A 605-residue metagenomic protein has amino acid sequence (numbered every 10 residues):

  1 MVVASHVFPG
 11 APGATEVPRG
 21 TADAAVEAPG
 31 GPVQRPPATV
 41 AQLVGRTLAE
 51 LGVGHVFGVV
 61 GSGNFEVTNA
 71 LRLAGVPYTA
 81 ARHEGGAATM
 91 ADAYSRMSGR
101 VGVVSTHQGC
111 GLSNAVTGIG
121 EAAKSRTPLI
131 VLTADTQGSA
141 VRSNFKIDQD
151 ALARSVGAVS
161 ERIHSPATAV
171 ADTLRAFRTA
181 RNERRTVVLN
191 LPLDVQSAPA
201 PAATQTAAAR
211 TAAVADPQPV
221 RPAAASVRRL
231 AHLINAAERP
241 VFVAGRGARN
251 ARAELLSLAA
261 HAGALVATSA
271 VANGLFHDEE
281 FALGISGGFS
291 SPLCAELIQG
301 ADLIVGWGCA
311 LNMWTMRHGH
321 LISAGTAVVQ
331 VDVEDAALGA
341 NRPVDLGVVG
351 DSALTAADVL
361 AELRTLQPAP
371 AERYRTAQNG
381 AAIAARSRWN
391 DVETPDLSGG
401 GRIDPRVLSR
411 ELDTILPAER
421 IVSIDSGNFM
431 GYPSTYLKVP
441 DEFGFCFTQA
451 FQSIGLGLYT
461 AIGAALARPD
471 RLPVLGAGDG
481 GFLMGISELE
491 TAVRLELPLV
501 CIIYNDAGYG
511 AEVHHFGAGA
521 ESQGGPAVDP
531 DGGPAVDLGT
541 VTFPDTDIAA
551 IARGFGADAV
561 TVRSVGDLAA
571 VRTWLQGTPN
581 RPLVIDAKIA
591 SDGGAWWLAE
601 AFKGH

Functional and structural regions predicted by a protein language model:
A4-F8, V17-P36, A167, N190 (+10 more regions): Phosphate/pyrophosphate-binding active-site segments
H6, L132-D172, L191, Q218 (+3 more regions): Glycine-rich, acidic loop regions that bind phosphate or pyrophosphate groups
R35-P36, T179-A236: Conformationally flexible catalytic loops at phosphate/diphosphate-handling active centers
A41, L51, V59-S62, V67-R72 (+2 more regions): Active-site diphosphate/adenylate-binding microenvironment
Q42-G54, A93-S98, A123, T179-E183 (+6 more regions): Glycine-rich phosphate/diphosphate-binding loops that line cofactor/substrate pockets in enzymes
G54-G58, P77-T79, M97-D135, V243-A244 (+3 more regions): A short, small-residue-rich loop immediately preceding and capping a beta-strand
V59-G61, T79-T89, V104-G111, H164-P166 (+4 more regions): Active-site nucleophile and cofactor-binding loops and adjacent substrate-binding regions of central metabolic enzymes
A140-N144, S291, I298, G339-N341 (+4 more regions): Thiamine diphosphate
